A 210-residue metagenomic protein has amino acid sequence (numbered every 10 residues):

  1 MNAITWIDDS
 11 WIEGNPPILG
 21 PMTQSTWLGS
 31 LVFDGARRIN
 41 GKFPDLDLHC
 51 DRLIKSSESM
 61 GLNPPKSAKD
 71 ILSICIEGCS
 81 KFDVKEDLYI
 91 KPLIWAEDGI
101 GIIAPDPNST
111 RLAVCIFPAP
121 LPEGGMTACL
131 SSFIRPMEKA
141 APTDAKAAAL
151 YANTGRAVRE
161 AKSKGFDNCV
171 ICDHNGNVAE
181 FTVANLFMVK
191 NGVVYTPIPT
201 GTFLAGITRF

Functional and structural regions predicted by a protein language model:
M1-E77, K81, W95, I103-F210: Helix-start/capping segments and mature chain N-termini
D83-I94: Ordered, amphipathic secondary-structure segments that act as subunit-interaction surfaces in large macromolecular
